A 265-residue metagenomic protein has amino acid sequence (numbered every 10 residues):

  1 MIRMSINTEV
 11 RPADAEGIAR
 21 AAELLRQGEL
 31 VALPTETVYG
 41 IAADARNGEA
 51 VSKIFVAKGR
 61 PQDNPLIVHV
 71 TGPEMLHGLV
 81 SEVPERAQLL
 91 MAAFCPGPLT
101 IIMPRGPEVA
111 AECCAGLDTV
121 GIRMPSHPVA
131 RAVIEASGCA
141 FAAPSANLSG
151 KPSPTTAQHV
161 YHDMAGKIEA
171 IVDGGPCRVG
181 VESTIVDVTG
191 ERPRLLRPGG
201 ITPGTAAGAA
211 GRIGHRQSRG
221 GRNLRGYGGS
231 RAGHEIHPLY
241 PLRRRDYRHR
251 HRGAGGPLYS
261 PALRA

Functional and structural regions predicted by a protein language model:
I2-A265: Active-site-adjacent structural elements in enzyme catalytic cores
